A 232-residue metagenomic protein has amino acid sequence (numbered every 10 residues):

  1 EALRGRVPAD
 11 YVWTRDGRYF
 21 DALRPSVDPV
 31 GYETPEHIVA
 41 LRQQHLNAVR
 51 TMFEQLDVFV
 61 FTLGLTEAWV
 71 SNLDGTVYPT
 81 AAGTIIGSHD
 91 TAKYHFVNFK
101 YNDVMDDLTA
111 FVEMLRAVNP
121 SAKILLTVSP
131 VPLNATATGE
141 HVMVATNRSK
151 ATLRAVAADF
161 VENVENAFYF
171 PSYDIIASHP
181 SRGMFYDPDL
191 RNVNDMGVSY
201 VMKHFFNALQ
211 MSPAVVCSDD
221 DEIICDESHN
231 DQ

Functional and structural regions predicted by a protein language model:
E1-Q232: Extracellular glycan-modifying ectodomains
